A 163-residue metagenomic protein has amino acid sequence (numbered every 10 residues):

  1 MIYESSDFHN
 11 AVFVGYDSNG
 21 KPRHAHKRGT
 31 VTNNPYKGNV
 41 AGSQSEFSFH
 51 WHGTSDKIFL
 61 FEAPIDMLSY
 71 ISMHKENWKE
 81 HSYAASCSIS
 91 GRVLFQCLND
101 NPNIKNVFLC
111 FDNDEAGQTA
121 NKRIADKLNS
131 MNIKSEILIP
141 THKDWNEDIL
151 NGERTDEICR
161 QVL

Functional and structural regions predicted by a protein language model:
M1-H52: Basic, glycine-enriched DNA-binding surface that flanks or lies within the catalytic cores of DNA
F8, D56, N106: Conserved catalytic motifs of the protein kinase core domain
V12-G15, F59, A84-S86: Cytosolic beta-strand hydrophobic patch enriched in CBS
H52-I58: A short, charged/proline- and glycine-enriched loop that marks the coil->beta-strand transition at the N-terminal
E62-A63: Helix N-cap/beta->alpha junction signal
D66: Conserved Rossmann-like nucleotide-cofactor binding loop
S69: Phosphate-binding glycine-rich loops and their immediate beta-loop-alpha structural context
S72-L163: TOPRIM fold recognition
